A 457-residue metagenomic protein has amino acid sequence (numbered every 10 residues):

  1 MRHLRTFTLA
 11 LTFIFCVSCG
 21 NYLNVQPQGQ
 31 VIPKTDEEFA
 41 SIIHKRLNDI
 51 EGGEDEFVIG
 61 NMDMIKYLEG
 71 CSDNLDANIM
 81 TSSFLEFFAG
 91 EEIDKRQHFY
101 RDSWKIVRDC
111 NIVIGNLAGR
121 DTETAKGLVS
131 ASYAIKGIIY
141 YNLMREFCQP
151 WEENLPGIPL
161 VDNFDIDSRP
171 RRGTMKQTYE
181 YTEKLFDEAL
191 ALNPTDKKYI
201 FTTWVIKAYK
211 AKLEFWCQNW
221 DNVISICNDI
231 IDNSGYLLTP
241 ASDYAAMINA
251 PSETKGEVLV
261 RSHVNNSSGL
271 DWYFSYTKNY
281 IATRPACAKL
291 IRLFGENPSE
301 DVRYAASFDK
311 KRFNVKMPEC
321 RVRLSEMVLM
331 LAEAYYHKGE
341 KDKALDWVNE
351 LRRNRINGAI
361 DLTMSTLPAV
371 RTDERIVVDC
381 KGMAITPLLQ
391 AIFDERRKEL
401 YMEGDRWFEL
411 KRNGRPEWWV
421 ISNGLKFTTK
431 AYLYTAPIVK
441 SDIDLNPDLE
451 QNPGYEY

Functional and structural regions predicted by a protein language model:
M1-T8: Bacterial N-terminal signal peptides that target proteins for export
H3, C19-G60, E92-W272, F294-Y457: Acidic/polar-rich alpha-helix caps and helix-coil junctions
T8-C16: Bacterial N-terminal signal peptides
F15-S18, G70: The N-terminal extracellular segments of secreted preproproteins, especially immediately downstream of signal
N61-I65: Transmembrane alpha-helical insertion/packing segments
Y67-E91, P298, V302: Short alpha-helical hairpin
R261, D271-W272, K278-L293: Active-site core of glycosidic bond-cleaving carbohydrate-active enzymes
